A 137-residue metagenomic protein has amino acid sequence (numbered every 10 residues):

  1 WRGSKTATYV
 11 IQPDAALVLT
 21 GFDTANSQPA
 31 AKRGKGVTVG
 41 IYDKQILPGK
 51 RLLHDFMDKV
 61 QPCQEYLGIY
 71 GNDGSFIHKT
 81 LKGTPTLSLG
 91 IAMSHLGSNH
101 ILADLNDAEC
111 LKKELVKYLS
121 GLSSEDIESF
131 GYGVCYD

Functional and structural regions predicted by a protein language model:
W1, F22-A25, I46: Short, catalytically relevant binding-site loops at active-site mouths
W1-T6, G71: Beta-rich nucleic-acid/ligand-interaction surfaces
K5-T8, H78: A generic local secondary-structure boundary/capping motif
A7-S27: A glycine-rich helix N-cap at a beta->alpha junction
A15, K35-K112, K117-D137: Active-site-adjacent substrate-binding region of metalloamidase/peptidase-like peptide-processing proteins
P29-K32: Histidine/acidic-residue-rich catalytic or RNA/ligand-binding cores of hydrolases and nuclease-related proteins
